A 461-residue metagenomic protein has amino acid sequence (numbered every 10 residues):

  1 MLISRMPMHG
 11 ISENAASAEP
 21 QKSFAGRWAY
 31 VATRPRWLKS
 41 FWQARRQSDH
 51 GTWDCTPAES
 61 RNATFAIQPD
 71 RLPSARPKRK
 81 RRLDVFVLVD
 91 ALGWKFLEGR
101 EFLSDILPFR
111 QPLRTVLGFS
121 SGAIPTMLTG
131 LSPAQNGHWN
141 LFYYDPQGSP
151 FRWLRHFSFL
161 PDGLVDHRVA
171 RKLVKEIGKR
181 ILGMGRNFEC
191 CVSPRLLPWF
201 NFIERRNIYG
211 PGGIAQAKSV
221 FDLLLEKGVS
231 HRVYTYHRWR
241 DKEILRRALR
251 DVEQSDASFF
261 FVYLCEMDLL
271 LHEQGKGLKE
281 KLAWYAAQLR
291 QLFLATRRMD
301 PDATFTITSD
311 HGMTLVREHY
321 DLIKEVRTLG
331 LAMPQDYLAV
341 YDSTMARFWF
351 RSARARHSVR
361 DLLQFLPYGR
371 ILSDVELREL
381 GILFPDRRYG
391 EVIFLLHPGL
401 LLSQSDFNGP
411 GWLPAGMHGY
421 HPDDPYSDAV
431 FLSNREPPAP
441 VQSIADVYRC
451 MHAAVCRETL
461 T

Functional and structural regions predicted by a protein language model:
S4-M6: Intrinsic low-complexity, disordered N-terminal segments enriched in polar/charged/small residues
G10, A15-A18, A25, G51 (+2 more regions): Short hydrophobic alpha-helical segments enriched in small aliphatic residues
S23-F41, P57, T64-P69, P73-A75 (+4 more regions): His/Asp/Glu-rich, glycine-adjacent segments that coordinate divalent cations and/or stabilize oxyanion chemistry on
F24-R45, F65-F119: Active-site-proximal N-terminal segment of extracellular/periplasmic enzymes that hydrolyze or transfer
D54, A66, V85-V89, W94 (+2 more regions): Metal-dependent active-site segment of extracytoplasmic phospho-/sulfohydrolases and closely related
R110-L131, H237-W239: Short, solvent-exposed turn/loop segments enriched in Gly/Ser/Thr/Pro and often Arg
M313-F350: Acidic/histidine-rich catalytic neighborhood
Y337-T459: Active-site neighborhoods of enzymes that stabilize oxyanions during catalysis
